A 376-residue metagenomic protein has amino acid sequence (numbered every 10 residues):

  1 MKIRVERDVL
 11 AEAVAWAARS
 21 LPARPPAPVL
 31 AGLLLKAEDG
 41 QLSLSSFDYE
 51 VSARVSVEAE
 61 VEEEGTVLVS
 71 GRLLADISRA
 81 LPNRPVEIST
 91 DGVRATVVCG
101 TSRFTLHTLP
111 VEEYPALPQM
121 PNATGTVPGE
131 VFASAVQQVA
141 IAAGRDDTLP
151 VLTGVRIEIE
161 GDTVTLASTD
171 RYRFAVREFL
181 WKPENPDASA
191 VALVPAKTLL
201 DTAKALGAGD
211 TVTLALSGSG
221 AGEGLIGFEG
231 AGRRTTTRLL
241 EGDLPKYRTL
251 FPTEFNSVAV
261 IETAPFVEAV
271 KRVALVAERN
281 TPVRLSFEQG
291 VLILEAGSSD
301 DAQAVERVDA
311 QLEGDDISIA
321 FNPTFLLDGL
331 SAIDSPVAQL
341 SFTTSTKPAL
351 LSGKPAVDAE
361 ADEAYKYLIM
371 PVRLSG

Functional and structural regions predicted by a protein language model:
M1-G376: Structural preference for solvent-exposed beta-strand-turn elements and adjacent flexible terminal/loop segments within
